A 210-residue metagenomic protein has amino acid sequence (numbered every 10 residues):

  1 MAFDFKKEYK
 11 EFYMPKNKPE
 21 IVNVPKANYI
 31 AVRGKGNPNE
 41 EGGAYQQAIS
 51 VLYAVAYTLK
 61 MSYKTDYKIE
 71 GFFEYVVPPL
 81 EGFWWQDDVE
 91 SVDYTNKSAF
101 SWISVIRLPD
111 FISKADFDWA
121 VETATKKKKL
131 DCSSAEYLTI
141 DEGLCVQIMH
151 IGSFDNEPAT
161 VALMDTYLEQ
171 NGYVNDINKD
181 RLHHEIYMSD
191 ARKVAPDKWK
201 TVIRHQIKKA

Functional and structural regions predicted by a protein language model:
M1-A210: A solvent-exposed interaction/effector surface
